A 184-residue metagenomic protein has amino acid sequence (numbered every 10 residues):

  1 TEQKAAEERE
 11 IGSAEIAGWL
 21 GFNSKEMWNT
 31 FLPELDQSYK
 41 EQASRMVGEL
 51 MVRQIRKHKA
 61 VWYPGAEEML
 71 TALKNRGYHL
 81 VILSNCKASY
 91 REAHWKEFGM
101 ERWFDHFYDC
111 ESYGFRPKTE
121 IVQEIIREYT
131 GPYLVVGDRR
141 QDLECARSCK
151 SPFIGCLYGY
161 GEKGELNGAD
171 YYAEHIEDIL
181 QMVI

Functional and structural regions predicted by a protein language model:
T1-P64: N-terminal helical cap/lid subdomain that shapes the substrate entry/recognition surface in HAD-like hydrolases
E15-W19, M100-R116: A short, structured active-site edge motif that brings together acidic residues
R53-I82, E92, T119: Short, acidic loop-to-helix structural element flanking the phosphoryl-transfer center in phosphate-processing enzymes
E67-N75, I126-R127, L143-R147: Surface-exposed amphipathic alpha-helices with a cationic face
S84-C86: Conserved phosphate-coupling serine/threonine residues in phosphotransfer and NTP-handling enzymes
R116-L143: Conserved Lys-Pro-Asp/Glu-containing loop-to-beta segment of HAD-superfamily phosphomonoesterases, centered on
V135-A173: Acidic, Mg2+-coordinating phosphoryl-transfer loop and its flanking beta/alpha structural elements, shared across
